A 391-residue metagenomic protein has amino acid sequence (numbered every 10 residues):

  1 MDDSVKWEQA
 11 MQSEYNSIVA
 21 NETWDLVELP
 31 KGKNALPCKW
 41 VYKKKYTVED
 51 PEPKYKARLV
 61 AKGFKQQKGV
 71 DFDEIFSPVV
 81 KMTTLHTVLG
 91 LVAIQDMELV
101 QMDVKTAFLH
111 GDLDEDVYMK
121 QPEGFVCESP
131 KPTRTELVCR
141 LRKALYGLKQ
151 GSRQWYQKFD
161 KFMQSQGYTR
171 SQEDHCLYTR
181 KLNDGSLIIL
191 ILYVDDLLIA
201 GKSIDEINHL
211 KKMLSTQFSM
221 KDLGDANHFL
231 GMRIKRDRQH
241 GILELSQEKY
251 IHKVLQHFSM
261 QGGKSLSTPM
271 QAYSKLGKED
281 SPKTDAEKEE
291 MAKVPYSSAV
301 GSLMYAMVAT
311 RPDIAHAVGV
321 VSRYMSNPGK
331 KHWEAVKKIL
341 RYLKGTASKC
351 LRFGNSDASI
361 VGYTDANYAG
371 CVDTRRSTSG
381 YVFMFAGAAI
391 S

Functional and structural regions predicted by a protein language model:
M1-S391: Long, low-complexity, charge-biased intrinsically disordered regions
